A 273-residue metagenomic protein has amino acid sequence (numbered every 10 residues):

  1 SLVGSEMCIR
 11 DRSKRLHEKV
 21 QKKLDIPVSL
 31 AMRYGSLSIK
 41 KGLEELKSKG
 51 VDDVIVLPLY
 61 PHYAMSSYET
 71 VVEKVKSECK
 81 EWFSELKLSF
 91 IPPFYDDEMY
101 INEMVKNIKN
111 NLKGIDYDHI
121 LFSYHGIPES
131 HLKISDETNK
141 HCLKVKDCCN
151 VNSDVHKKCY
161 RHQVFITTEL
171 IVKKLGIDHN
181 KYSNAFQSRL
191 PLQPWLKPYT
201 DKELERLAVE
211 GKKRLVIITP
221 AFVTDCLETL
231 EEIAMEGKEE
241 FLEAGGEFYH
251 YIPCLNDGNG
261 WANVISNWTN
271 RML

Functional and structural regions predicted by a protein language model:
L2-I9: Short, small-residue-biased leader/transition segments that mark boundaries at the very start of proteins
L16-P27, W82, T167-K181, A244-G245: A structural motif corresponding to the C-terminal end of an alpha-helix and its immediate exit/capping segment
S29-E103: Long, hydrophobic, well-ordered secondary-structure blocks that form the structural core and pocket-lining surfaces
V51-D52, Y117, K212-K213: Short, high-confidence coil segments that cap the C-terminus of an alpha-helix and link into the following beta-strand
V71-K74, K197-K202, E231-G237: Charged helix-capping and loop-helix junction motifs
S84-E98, N102, D147-K158, H162-E169 (+3 more regions): Short, flexible loop segments at boundaries between secondary-structure elements
V105-L112, Y117-E137: Hydrophobic, aromatic-enriched interface-forming segments
E129-Y182, L190-P198, E203-L204, A208-E210: Redox- and metal-dependent alpha/beta enzyme cores, enriched for Fe-S-associated oxidoreductases and cofactor-handling
